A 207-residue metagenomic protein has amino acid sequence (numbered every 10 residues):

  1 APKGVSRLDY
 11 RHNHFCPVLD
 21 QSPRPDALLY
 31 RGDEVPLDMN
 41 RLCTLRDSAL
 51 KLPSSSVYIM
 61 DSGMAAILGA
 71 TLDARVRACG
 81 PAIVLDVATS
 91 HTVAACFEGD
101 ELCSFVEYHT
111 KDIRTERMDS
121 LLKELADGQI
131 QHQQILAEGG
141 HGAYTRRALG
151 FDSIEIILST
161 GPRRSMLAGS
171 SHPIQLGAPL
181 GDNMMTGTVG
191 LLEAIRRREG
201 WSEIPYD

Functional and structural regions predicted by a protein language model:
A1-A82, Y108-T115, Q133-D207: Nucleotide/phosphate-binding catalytic cleft detector across ATP-hydrolyzing and phosphate-transferring enzymes
S54, H91, E101-C103, I154: A broad structural signal for short, well-ordered beta-strand segments within beta-sheet-rich domains
G80-G99: Gly/Thr-rich phosphate-binding beta-strand-loop-beta motif of the actin/hexokinase/Hsp70
A95-L122: Catalytic or ion-translocation cores adjacent to nucleophile or general acid/base/metal-coordination motifs in diverse
S120-L121, L125-I130: A charged amphipathic helix-loop-strand protein-protein interaction module that recurs in cytosolic assemblies
